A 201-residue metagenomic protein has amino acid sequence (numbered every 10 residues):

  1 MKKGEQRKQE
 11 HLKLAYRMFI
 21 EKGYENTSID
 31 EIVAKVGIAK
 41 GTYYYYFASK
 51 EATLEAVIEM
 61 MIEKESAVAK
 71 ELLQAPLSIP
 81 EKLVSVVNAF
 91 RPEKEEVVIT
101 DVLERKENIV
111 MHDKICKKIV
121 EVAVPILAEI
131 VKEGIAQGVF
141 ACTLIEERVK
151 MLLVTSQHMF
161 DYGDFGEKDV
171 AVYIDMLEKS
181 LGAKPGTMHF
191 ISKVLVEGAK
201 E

Functional and structural regions predicted by a protein language model:
M1-K22, N26-I38, E51-A52: Basic, helix-initiating cap at the start of DNA-binding domains
F19, S28-I29, K40, K50 (+3 more regions): Amphipathic alpha-helical segments enriched in hydrophobic/aromatic and basic residues that form the DNA-contacting
G37-F47: Short hydrophobic/aromatic patch on the recognition helix
K50, M61-E65, I79, V86 (+4 more regions): Hydrophobic/aromatic residues within well-ordered alpha-helical segments
A56, A67-I99, V149-L152: Hydrophobic alpha-helical connector segments
P80-V84, K118-I119, K132-M151, F165-K168 (+1 more regions): All-alpha amphipathic helical-bundle segments outside canonical DNA-binding/catalytic cores that form hydrophobic
R91-V139, F160: Short secondary-structure transition hinges
P125, E129-Q137, D161-E201: C-terminal peripheral helix-coil segments that are non-catalytic and often amphipathic
